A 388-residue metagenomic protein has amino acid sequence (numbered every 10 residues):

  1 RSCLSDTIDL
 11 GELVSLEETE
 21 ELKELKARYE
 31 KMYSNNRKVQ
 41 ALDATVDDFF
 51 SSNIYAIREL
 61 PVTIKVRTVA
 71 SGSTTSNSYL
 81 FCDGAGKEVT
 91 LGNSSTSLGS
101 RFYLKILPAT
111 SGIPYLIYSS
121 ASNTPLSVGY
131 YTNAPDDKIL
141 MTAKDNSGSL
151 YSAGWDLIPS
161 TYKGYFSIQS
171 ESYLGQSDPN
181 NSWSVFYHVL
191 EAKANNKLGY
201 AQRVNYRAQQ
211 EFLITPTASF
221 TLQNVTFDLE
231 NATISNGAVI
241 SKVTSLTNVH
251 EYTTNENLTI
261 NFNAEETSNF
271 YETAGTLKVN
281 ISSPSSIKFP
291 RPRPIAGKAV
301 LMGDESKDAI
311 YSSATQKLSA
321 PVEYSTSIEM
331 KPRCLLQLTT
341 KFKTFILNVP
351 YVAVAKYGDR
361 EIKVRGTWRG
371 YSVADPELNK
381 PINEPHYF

Functional and structural regions predicted by a protein language model:
T7-N224: Lectin-like carbohydrate-binding module/patch detector with strong preference for beta-trefoil
L16, D43-D48, N196-N280, A299 (+1 more regions): Core pore-forming/fusogenic effector modules of secreted, proteolytically activated toxins and immunity proteins
V279-A299: Short hydrophobic membrane-inserting alpha-helices and related fusion/pore-forming segments
